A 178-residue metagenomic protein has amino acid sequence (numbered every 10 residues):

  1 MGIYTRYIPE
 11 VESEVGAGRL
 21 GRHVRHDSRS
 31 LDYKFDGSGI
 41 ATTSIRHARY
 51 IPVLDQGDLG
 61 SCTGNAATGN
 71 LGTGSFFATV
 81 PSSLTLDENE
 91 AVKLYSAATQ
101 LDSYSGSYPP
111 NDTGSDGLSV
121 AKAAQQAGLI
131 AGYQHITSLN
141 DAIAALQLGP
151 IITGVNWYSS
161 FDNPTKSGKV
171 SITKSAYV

Functional and structural regions predicted by a protein language model:
M1-V178: Catalytic-core signature of thiol
